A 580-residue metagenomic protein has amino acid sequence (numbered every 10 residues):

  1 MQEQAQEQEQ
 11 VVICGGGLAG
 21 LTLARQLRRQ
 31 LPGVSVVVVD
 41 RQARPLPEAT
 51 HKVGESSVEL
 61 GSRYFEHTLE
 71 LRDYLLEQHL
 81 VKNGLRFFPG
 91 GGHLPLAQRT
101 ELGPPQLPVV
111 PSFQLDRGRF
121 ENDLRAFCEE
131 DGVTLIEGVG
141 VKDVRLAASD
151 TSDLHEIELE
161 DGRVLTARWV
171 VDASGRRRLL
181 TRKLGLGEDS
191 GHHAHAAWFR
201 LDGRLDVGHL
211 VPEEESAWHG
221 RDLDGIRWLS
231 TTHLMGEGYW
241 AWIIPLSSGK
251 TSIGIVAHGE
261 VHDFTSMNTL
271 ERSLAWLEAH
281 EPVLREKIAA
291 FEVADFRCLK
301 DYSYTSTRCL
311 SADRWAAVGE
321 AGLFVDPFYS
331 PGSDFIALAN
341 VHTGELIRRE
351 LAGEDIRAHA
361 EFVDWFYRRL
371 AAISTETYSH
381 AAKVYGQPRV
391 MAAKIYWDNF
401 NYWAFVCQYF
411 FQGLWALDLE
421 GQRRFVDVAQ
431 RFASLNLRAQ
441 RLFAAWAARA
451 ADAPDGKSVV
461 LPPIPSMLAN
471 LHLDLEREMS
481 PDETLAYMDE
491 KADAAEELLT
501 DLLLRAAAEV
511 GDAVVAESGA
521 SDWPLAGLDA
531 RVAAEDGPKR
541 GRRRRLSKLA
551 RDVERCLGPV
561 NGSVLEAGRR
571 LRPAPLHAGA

Functional and structural regions predicted by a protein language model:
E7-A19, V37: Beta1/beta-strand and adjacent pyrophosphate-binding region of the FAD-binding site in flavoprotein oxidoreductases
A19, L23, R44: Conserved Rossmann-like nucleotide-cofactor binding loop
R28-V53: Glycine-rich FAD pyrophosphate-binding loop
L46-H93: N-terminal FAD cofactor-binding segment of flavoenzymes
P105-A126, H262-N268: Short beta-strand to alpha-helix junction loop
F127-P282, N340: Predominantly flavin-linked oxidoreductase catalytic cores and closely associated redox partners
E237-Y239, P245-S247, V256, V261-L346 (+1 more regions): FAD/FMN-dependent oxidoreductases across multiple families
L346-A580: C-terminal helical "tail/cap" subdomain of flavin- and related membrane-associated enzymes
